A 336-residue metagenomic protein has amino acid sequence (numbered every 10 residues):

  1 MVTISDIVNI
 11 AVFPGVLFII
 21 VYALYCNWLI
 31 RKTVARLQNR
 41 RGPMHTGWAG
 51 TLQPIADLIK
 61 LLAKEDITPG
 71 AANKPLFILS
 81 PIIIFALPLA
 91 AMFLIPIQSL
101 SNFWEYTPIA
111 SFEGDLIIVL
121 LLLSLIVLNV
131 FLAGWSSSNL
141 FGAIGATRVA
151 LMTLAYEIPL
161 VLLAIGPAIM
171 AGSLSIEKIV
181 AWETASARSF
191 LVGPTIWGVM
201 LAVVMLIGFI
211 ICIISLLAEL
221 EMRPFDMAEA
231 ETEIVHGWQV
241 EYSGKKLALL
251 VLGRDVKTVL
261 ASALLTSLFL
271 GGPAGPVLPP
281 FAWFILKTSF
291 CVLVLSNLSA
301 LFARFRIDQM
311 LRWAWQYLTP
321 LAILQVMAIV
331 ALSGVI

Functional and structural regions predicted by a protein language model:
M1-I336: Selective transmembrane helix interface/packing segments
